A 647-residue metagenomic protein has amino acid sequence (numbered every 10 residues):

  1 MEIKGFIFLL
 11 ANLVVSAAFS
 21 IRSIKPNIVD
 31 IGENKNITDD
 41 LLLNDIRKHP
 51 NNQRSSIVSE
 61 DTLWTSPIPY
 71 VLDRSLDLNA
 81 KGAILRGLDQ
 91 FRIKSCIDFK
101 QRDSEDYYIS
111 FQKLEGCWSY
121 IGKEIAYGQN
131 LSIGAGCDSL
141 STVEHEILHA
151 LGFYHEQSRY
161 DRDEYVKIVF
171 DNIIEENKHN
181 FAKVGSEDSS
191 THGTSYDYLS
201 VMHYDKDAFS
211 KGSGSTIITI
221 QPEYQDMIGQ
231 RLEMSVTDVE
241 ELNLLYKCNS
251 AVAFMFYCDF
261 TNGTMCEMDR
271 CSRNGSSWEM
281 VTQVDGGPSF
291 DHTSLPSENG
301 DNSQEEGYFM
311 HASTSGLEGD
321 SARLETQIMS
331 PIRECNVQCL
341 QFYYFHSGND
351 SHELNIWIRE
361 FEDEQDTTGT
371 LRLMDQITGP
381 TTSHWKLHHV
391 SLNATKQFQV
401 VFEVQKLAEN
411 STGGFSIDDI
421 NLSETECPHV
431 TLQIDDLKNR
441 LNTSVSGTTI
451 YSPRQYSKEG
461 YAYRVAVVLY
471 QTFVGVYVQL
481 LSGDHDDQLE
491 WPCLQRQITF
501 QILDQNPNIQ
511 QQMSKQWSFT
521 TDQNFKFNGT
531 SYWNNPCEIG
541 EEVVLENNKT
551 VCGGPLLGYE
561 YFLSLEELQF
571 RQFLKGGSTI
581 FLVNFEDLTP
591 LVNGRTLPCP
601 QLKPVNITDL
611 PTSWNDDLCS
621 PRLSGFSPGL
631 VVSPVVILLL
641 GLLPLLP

Functional and structural regions predicted by a protein language model:
E2-F8, N12-P331, L354, H384-H389 (+2 more regions): Zinc-dependent metalloendopeptidases
L78, G319, S330-C335, Y343-E353 (+2 more regions): Extended, low-complexity, turn-rich repeat/linker tracts enriched in Gly/Pro/Ser/Thr and Asp/Glu that occur
E233, K406-S423: Extracellular carbohydrate recognition
F260, I332-F345, L354, K386 (+2 more regions): Extracellular beta-strand-rich recognition modules
L317-R323, P331-Q341, N349, T395-F398 (+2 more regions): Extended extracellular/luminal ectodomain segments enriched in beta-structured repeat modules
D363-T395, F525-N534: Extracellular carbohydrate recognition and processing domains and analogous Trp-centered ligand-binding platforms
P428-C619: Protein/peptide-recognition domains central to ubiquitin and immune signaling
N615-S633: C-terminal GPI-anchoring signal of eukaryotic secretory precursors
